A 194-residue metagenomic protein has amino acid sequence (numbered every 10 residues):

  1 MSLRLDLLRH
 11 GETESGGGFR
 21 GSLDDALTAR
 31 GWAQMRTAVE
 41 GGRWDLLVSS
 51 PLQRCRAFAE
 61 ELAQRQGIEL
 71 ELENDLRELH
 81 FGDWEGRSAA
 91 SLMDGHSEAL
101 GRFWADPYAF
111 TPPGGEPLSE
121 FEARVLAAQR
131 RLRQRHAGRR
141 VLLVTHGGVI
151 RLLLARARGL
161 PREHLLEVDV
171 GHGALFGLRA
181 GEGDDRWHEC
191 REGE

Functional and structural regions predicted by a protein language model:
M1-R4, A38, L79-S91, Q134-R139 (+1 more regions): Acidic, low-complexity terminal tails and accessory targeting/binding regions of phosphate-metabolizing enzymes
R4-I68: Active-site-proximal alpha-helix that buttresses catalytic centers in soluble enzyme cores
R4-R9, R139-T145, V149: Beta-strand elements within well-structured catalytic alpha/beta cores of enzymes that handle phosphate/sulfate esters
E14, R54-R56, E78-H80, V149-R151: Short, active-site-adjacent cap segments at secondary-structure transitions
D24, W32, L52, M93 (+2 more regions): Amphipathic, non-transmembrane alpha-helical scaffold segments
S49-S50, A123, V144-T145: Short beta-strand scaffold positions
E61, L152-R156: Active-site signature of alpha/beta-hydrolase-fold catalytic machinery across serine- and Asp/Cys-nucleophile hydrolases
R65-R124, E167: Phosphate-handling substructures
